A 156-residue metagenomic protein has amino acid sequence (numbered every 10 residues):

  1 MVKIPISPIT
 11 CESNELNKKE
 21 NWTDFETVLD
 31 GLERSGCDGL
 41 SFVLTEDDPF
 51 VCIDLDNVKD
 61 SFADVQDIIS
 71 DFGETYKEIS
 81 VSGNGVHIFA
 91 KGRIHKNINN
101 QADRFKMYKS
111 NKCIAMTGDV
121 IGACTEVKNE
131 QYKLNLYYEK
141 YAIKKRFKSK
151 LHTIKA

Functional and structural regions predicted by a protein language model:
M1-K155: Conserved phosphate/metal-binding and DNA-contacting active-site motifs used in DNA phosphodiester-bond processing
